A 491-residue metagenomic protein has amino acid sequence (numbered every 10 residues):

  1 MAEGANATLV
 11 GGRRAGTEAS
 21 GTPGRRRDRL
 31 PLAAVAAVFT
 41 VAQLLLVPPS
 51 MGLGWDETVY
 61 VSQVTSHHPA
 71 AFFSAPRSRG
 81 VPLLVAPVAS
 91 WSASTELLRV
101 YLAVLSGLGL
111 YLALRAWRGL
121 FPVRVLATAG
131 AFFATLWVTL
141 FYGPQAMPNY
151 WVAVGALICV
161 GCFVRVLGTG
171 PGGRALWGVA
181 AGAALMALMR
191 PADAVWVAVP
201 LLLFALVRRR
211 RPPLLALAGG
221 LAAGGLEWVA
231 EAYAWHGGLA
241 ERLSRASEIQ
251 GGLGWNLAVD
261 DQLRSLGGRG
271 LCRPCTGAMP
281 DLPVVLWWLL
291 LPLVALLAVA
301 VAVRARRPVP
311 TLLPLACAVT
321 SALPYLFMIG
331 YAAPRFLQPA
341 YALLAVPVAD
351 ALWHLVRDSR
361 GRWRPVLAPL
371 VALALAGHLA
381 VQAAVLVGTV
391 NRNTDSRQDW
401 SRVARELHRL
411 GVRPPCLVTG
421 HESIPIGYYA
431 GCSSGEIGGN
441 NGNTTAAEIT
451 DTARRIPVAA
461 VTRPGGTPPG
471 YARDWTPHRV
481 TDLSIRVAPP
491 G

Functional and structural regions predicted by a protein language model:
G4, R165-G172, L176, A180 (+2 more regions): Perimembrane helix-loop-helix junctions
A36, A222, L352-L386: Signature aromatic-anchored transmembrane alpha helix within multi-pass, membrane-resident enzymes that catalyze glycan
P49-S62, F72-V85, A93-E96, W235-L243 (+1 more regions): Extracytoplasmic catalytic/substrate-binding loops of multi-pass membrane glycan-assembly enzymes
L102, P144-V152, A333: Short acidic/glycine- and proline-prone juxtamembrane loop motifs at membrane-interface regions of multi-pass membrane
L120-V123, C159-L176, L352: Membrane-interface transmembrane helices that cradle and orient dolichyl/undecaprenyl
F204-A205, C275-T311, A318-S321: Hydrophobic, aromatic-rich transmembrane alpha-helices and their immediate juxtamembrane boundary segments
R210-L286: Membrane-lumen/periplasm interface segments of specific transmembrane helices in polyprenyl phosphate-linked
D395-R397, R405-A446, T452-G466: Short periplasmic/luminal acceptor-recognition loop of GT-C membrane glycosyltransferases, typified by
